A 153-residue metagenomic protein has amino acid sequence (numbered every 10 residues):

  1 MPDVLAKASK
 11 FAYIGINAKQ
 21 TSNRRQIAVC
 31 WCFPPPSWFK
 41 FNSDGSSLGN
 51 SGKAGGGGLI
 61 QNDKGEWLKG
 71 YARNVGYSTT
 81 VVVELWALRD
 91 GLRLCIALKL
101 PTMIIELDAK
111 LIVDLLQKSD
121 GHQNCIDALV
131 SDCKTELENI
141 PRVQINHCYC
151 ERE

Functional and structural regions predicted by a protein language model:
M1-E153: Primary recognition of RNase H-like, Mg2+-dependent phosphodiesterase/nuclease domains
